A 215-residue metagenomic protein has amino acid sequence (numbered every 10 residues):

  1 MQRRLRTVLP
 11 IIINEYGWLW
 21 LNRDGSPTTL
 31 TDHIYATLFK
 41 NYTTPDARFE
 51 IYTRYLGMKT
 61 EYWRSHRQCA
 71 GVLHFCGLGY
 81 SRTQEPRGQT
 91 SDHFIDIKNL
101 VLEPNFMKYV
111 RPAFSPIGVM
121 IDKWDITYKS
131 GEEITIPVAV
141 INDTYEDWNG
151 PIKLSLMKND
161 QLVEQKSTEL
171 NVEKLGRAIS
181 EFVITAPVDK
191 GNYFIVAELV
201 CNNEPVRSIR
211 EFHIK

Functional and structural regions predicted by a protein language model:
M1-K158, L162-K166, V172: Substrate-binding clefts and catalytic carboxylate motifs of secreted carbohydrate-active enzymes
S130-E132, E146-W148, K174-A178, P187-G191 (+1 more regions): Solvent-exposed loop and beta-edge segments used for protein-protein assembly and interaction
I136, G150-I152, K166-T168, S180-F182 (+2 more regions): Hydrophobic residues positioned within well-ordered beta-strands of beta-sheet architectures
M157-N159, V200-E204: Short strand-coil-strand connectors
D160-D189: Intrinsically disordered, low-complexity Pro/Gly/Ser/Thr-rich segments with frequent PxxP/GP/PP motifs and embedded
G191-C201: Short, aromatic- and glycine-rich surface loops/edge beta-strands on solvent-exposed regions
N203-K215: Short beta-strand elements
